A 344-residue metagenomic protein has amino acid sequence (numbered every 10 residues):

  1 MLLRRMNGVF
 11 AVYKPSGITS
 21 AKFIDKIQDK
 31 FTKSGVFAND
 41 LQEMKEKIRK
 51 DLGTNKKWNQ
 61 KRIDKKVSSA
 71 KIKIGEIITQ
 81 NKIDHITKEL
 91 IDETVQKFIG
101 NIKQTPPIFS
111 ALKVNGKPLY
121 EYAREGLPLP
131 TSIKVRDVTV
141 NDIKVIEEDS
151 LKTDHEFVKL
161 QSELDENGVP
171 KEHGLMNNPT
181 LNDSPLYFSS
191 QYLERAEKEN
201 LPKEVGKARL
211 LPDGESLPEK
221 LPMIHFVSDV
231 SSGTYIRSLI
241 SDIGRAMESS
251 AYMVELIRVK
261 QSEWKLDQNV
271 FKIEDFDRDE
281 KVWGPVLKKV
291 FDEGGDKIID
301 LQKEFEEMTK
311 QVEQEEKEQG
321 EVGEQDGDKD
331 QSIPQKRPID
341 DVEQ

Functional and structural regions predicted by a protein language model:
M1-Q344: Catalytic/RNA-binding core of pseudouridine synthases
